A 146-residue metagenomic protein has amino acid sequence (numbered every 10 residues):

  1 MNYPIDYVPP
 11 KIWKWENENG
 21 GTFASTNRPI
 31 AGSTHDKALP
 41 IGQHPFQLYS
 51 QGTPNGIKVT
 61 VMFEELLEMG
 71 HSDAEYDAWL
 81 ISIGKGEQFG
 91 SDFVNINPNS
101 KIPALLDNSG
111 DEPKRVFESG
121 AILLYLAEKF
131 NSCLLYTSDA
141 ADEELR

Functional and structural regions predicted by a protein language model:
M1-S138: GST-like domain detector, emphasizing the conserved glutathione-binding G-site in the N-terminal thioredoxin-like
Y136-R146: Single conserved hydrophobic/aromatic residue that forms the stacking wall/gate of nucleotide- or nucleobase-binding
